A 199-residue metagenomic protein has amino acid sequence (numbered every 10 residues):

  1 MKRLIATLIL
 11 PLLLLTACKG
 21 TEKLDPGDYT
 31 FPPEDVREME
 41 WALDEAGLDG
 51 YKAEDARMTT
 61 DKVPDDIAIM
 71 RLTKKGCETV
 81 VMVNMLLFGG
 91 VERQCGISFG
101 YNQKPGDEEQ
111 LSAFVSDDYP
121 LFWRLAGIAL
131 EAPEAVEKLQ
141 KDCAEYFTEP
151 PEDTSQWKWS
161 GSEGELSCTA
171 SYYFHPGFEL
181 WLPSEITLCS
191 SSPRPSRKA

Functional and structural regions predicted by a protein language model:
M1-L4: Positively charged n-region of N-terminal signal peptides that target proteins for export
L14-A17: C-terminal motif of bacterial Sec signal peptides marking the signal peptidase cleavage site
K19-T21: Bacterial signal peptide processing site
G27-A46: Post-signal peptide N-terminal segment of mature Sec-exported envelope proteins
L48-L86, E131-Y173: A cross-family detector of function-defining hotspots
T73-C77, S98-P105, L182-P195: Secondary-structure transition/turn motif
V83-P151: Long, charged/polar, surface-exposed segments that mediate recognition or autoinhibition
D153, W157-A199: Extracellularly exposed regions in secreted/surface proteins, prominently low-complexity, repeat-rich
